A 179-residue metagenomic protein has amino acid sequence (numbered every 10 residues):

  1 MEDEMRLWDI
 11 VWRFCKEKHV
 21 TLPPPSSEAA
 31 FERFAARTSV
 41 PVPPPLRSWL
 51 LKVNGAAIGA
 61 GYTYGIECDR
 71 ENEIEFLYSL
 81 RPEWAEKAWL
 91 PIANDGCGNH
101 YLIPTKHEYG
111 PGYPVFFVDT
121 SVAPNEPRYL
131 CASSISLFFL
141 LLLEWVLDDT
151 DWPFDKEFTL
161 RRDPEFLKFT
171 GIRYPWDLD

Functional and structural regions predicted by a protein language model:
M1-L102, H107-E108, L167-D179: A surface-exposed partner-binding patch
K16, A132, D155-K156: Secreted/luminal cysteine- and crosslink-motif detector
F31-A35, P124, R161: Short, charged low-complexity linear motifs
V42, V53, A57, F139-T150: A generic secondary-structure signal for well-formed alpha-helical elements
H100-I103, P111-Y113, N125-E126: Short helix/loop capping segments that flank catalytic or ligand/cofactor-binding pockets
P114-V146: Compact, glycine/acidic-enriched structural inserts
L147-D179: Acidic, proline/glycine-rich low-complexity IDRs
